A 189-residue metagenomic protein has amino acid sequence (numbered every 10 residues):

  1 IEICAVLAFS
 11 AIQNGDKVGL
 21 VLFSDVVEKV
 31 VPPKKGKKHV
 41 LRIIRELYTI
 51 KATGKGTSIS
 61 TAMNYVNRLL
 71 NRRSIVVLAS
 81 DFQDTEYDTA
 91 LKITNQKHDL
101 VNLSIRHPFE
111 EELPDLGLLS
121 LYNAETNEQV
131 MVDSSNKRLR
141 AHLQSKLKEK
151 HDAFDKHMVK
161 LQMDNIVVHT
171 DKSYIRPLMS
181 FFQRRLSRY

Functional and structural regions predicted by a protein language model:
I1, K55-I59, L147: A conditional alpha-helix N-cap/helix-loop micro-motif detector
I1-P33, Y65, I75-L78, D84-T85 (+2 more regions): An amphipathic, basic-hydrophobic helix/alpha-beta surface used to engage anionic, phosphate-rich ligands or surfaces
G15-V18, K34-G36, T61-A62, T126-E128 (+1 more regions): Short hydrophobic/aromatic-rich motifs at helix boundaries and adjacent loops
F23-L41, R45-T49: RNase H catalytic domain
K34, T53, A141, S145: Charge-dense, low-complexity intrinsically disordered segments
H39-S74, E86, H107: Von Willebrand factor
Y65-I75, D84-Y189: Von Willebrand factor type A / integrin I
